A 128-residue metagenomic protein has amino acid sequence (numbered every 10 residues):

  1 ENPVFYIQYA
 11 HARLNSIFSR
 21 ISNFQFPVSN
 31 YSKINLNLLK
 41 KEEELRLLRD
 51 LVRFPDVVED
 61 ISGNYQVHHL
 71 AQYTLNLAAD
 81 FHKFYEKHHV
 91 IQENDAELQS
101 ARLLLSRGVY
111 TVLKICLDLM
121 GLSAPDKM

Functional and structural regions predicted by a protein language model:
E1-M128: Non-catalytic interaction-recognition regions
